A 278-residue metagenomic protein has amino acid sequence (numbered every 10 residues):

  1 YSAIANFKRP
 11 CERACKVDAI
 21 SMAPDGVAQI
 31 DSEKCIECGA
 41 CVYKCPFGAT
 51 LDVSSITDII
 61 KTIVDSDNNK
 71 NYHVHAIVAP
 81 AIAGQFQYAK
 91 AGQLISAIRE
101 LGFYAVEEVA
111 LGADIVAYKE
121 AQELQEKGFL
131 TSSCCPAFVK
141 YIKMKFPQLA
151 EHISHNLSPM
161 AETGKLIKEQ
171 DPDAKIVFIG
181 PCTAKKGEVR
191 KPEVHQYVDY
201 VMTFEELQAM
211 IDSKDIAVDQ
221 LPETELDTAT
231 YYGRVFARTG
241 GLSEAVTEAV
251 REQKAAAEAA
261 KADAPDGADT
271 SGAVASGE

Functional and structural regions predicted by a protein language model:
Y1-S32, I36, A40-I56: Iron-sulfur cluster-binding cysteine motifs and their immediate structural context in ferredoxin-like electron-transfer
V53-E278: Iron-sulfur-associated redox domains of electron-transfer enzymes in respiratory and anaerobic energy metabolism
